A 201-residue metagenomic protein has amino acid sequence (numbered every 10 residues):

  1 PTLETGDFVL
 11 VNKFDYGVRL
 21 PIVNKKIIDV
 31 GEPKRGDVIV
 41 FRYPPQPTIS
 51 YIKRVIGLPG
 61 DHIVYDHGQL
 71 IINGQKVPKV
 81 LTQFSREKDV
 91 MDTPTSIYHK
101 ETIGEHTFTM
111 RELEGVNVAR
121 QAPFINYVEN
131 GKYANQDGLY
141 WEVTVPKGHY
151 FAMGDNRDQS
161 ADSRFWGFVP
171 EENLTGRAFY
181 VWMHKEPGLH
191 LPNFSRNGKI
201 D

Functional and structural regions predicted by a protein language model:
E4-D201: Soluble "head" domains of membrane/secretory-pathway proteins
